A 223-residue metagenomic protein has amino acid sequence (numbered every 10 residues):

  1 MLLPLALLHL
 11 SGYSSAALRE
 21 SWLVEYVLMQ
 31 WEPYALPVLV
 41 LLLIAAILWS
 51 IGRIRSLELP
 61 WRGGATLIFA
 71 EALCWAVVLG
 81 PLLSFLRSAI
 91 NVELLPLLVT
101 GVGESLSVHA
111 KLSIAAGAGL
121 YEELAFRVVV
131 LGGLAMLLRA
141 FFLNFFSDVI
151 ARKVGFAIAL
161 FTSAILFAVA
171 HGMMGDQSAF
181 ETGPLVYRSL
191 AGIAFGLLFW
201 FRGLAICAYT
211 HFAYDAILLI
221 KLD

Functional and structural regions predicted by a protein language model:
M1, P37-I44, E71-L79, R127 (+1 more regions): Hydrophobic alpha-helical membrane-embedded or membrane-associated segments
M1-A17, L83-S88: Alpha-helical transmembrane segments of multi-pass membrane proteins
M1-L5, E71-W75, A159-L166: Alpha-helical transmembrane segments
A6-H9, I47-W49, F167, H171 (+1 more regions): Structural signal for membrane-spanning alpha-helices in multi-pass inner-membrane proteins, emphasizing helix cores
H9-W31, A35-I68: Membrane-helix interface linkers and caps
V24-L28, I54-Y121, A135-I150: Juxtamembrane helix-loop-helix connectors linking adjacent transmembrane helices in multi-pass membrane enzymes
I44-L48, L79, L83, R127 (+2 more regions): Alpha-helical transmembrane segments of polytopic integral membrane proteins, especially the permease/helical cores
V108-D223: Transmembrane helix-loop-helix hairpins at the membrane interface of multi-pass integral membrane proteins
